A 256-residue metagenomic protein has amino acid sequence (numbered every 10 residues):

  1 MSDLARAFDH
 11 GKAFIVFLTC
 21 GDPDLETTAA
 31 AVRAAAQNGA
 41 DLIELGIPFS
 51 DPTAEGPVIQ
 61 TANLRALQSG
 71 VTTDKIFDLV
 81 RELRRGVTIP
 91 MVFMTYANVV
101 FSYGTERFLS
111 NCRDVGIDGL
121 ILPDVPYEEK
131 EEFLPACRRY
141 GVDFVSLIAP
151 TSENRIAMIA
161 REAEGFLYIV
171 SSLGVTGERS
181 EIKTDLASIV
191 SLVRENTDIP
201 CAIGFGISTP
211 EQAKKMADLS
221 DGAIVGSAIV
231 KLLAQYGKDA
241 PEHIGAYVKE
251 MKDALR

Functional and structural regions predicted by a protein language model:
M1-A7, S50-I59, V71-R81, F101-R107 (+5 more regions): Active-site-adjacent beta->alpha loops and helix N-cap segments on the catalytic face of soluble alpha/beta enzymes
M1-L18, R81-R85, R256: N-terminal amphipathic alpha-helix/helix-capping segment at the start of soluble metabolic enzymes
F14-L18, I43-L45, M91-T95, L120-L122 (+4 more regions): Hydrophobic faces of well-ordered beta-strands that scaffold small-molecule active sites in alpha/beta enzyme cores
T19-D24, M94-S102, P126-Y127, L147-T151 (+1 more regions): Glycine-rich beta-to-alpha transition loops that act as phosphate-gripper elements at the mouths of alpha/beta enzyme
L25-A35, T151-R161, I203, I207-A223: Catalytic cores of alpha/beta
D41-D51, I117-I121, P126-E129, S171-G177 (+2 more regions): Glycine-rich phosphate-binding active-site loops on the catalytic face of alpha/beta enzymes
I47, Q60-L122, L255: Active-site beta->alpha loop and helix N-cap motifs at the rims of alpha/beta catalytic domains
I76, S191-A202, S208-R256: Alpha/beta catalytic cores of nucleotide-metabolism and tRNA/nucleoside-modifying enzymes
